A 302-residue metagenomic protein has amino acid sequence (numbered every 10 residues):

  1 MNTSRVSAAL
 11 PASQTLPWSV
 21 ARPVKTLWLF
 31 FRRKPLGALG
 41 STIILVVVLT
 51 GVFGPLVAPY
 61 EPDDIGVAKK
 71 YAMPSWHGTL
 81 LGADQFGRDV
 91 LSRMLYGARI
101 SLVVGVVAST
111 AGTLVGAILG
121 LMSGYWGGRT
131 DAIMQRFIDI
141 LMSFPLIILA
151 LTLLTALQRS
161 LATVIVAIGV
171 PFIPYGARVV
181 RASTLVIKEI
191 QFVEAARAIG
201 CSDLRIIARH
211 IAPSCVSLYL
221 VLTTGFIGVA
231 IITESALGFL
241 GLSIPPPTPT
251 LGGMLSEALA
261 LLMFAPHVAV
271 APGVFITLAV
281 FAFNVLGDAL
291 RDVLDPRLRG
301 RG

Functional and structural regions predicted by a protein language model:
M1-A117, L121, G128-R129, S143 (+5 more regions): Gly/Trp-centered helix-boundary motif
R33, S92-V104, A108, D139-M142 (+4 more regions): Alpha-helical transmembrane segments of multi-pass membrane proteins
L39-T42, V104-A108, M134-F137, A150 (+5 more regions): Hydrophobic core positions of alpha-helical segments in small-molecule transporters and transporter systems
V47-G51, L154-T155, I168-P174, G225 (+1 more regions): Alpha-helical transmembrane segments of multi-pass membrane proteins
L80, D84, V90, L114-I190 (+2 more regions): Generic hydrophobic transmembrane alpha-helix motif, especially the helices
M122-S123, L153, V180, V193 (+3 more regions): Hydrophobic alpha-helical interface/terminus motif in multipass membrane transporters
L251: Residue(s) in the substrate-gating loop at a strand-loop-helix junction that position the organic substrate next
